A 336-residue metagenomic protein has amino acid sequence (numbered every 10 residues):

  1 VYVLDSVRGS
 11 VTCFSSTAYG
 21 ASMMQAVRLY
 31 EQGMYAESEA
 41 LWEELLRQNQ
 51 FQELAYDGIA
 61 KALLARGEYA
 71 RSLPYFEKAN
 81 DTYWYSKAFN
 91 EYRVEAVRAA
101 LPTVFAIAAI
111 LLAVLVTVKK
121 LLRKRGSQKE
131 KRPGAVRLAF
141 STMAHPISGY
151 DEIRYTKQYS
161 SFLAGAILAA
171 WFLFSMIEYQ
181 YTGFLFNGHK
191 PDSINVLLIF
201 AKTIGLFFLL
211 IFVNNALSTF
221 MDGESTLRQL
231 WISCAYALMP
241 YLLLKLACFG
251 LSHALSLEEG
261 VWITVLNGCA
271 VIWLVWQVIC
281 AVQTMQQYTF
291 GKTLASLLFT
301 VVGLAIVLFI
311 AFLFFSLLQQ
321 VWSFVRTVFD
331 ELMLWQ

Functional and structural regions predicted by a protein language model:
V1-V3: Conserved beta-propeller blade signature
A21, A55, A88-F89: TPR alpha-solenoid repeat register
K129-R228: Selected alpha-helical membrane-embedding segments in polytopic membrane proteins
L198-F200, L210-L317: Hydrophobic alpha-helical transmembrane segments and adjacent short intramembrane/lumenal linkers of inner/organellar
